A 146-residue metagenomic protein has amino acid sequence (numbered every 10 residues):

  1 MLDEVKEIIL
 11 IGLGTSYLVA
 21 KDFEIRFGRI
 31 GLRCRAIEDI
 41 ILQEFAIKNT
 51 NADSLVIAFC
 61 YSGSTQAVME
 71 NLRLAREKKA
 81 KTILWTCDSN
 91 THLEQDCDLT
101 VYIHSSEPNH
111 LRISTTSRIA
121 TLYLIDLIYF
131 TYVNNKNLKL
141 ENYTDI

Functional and structural regions predicted by a protein language model:
D3-Y123, L127-K136: Glycine-rich phosphate-binding loops that contact phosphosugars or nucleotide phosphates
K136-I146: A short, charged, Gly/Pro-tolerant segment at domain boundaries
